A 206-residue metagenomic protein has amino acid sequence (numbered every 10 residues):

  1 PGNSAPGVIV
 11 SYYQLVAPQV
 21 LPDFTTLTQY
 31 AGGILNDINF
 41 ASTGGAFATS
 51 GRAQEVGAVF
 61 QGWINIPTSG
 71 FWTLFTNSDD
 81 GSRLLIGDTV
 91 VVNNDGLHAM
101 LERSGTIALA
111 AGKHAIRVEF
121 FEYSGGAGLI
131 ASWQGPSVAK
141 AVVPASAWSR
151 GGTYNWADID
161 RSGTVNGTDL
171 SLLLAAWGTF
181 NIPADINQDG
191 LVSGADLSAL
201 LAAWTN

Functional and structural regions predicted by a protein language model:
P1-Y154: Acidic/polar, compositionally biased interaction segments
G152-N206: Cellulosome-associated attachment modules in secreted, modular CAZymes
